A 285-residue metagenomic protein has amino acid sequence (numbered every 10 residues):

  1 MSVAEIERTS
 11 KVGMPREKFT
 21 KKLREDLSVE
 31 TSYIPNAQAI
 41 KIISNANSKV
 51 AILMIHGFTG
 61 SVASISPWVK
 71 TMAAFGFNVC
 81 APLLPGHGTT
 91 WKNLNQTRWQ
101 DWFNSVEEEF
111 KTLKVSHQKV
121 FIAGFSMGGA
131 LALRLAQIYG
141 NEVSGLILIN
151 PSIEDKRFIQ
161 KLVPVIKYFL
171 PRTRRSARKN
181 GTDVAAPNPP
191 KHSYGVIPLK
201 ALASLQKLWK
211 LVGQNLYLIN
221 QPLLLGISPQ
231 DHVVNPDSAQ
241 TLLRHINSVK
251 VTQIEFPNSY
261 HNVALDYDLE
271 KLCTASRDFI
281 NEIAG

Functional and structural regions predicted by a protein language model:
S32-T90: Short, surface-exposed "cap/lid" segments of acyl-processing enzymes
T90-S116, F121: Catalytic nucleophile-loop/oxyanion-hole region of alpha/beta-hydrolase and closely related hydrolase-like folds
G124-G128, A132: Gly/Ala-rich beta-loop-alpha elbow adjacent to hydrolase catalytic centers
I147-R157: Active-site nucleophile loop of the alpha/beta-hydrolase fold
I219, L225-I227, D231: Short beta-strand/loop motif that positions the catalytic acidic residue of the alpha/beta-hydrolase fold
H232-S238: Conserved alpha/beta-hydrolase "acid-adjacent" motif
Q240, R244-N262: Catalytic histidine neighborhood in serine/cysteine hydrolases with alpha/beta-hydrolase-type architecture
N258-G285: Catalytic active-site module of serine/aspartate enzymes centered on a nucleophile-bearing elbow/loop
